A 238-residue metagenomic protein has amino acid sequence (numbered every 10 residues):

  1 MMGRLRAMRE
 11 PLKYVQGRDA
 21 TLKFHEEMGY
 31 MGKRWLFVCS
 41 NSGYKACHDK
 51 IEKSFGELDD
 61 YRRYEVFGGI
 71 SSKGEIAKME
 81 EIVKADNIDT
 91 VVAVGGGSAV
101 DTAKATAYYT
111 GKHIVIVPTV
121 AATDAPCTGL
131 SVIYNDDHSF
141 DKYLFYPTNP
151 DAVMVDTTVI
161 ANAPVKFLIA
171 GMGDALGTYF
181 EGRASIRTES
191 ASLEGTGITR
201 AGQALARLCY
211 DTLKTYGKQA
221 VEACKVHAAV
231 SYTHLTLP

Functional and structural regions predicted by a protein language model:
M1-T90: ATP/NTP phosphate-donor binding region
L12, Y108-L205: A glycine/threonine-rich phosphate-anchoring loop and its flanking beta-alpha core in nucleotide/phosphate-binding
K23-E27, K50, K78, A105 (+2 more regions): Alpha-helical scaffold segments in soluble metabolic enzymes
K45-C47, S98-K104, A125-P126: Short glycine/serine/threonine-rich phosphate/pyrophosphate-binding segments that cradle anionic phosphate groups
V83-T119: A short, small-residue-rich loop immediately preceding and capping a beta-strand
D86, I160-A161, A175-I186, T212-H227: Change "in soluble alpha/beta enzymes" to "in soluble alpha/beta proteins
L193-V221, Y232: An accessory alpha-helical subdomain
T233-P238: Conserved small/polar residues in nucleotide/adenosyl-binding loops
